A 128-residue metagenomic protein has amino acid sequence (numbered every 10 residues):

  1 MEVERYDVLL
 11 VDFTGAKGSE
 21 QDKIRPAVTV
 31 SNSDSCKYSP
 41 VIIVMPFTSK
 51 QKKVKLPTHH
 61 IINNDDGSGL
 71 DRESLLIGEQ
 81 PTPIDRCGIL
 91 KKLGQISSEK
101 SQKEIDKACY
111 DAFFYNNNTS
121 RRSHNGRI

Functional and structural regions predicted by a protein language model:
M1, D66-I128: C-terminal terminal-subdomain/extension
M1-E2, G18: Short, surface-exposed secondary-structure edge patches
K17-G18, C36, T82, L90: Compositionally biased, intrinsically disordered low-complexity regions
G18, Y38-S39, K100, D106: Generic secondary-structure boundary signal with a strong preference for alpha-helix termini
S19-I24, T29-N64: Compact nucleic-acid interaction/catalytic patches
